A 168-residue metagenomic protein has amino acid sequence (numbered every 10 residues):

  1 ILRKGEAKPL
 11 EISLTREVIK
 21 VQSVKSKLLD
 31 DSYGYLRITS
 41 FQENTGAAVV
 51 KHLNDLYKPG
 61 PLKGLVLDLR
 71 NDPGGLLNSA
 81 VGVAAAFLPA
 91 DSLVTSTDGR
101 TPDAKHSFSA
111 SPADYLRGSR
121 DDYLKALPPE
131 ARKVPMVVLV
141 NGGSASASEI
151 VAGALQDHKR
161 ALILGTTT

Functional and structural regions predicted by a protein language model:
I1-T168: Cleft-lining beta-strand/loop regions that shape enzyme active-site pockets
